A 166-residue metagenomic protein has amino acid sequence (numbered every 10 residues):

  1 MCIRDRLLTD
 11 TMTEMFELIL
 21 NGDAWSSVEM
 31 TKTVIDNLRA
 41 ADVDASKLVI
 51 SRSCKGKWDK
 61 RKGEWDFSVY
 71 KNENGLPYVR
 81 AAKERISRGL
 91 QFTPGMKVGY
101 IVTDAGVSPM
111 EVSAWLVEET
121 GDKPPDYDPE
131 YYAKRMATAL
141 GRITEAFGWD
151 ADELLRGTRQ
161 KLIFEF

Functional and structural regions predicted by a protein language model:
R4-F166: DNA-dependent DNA polymerase catalytic subunits
